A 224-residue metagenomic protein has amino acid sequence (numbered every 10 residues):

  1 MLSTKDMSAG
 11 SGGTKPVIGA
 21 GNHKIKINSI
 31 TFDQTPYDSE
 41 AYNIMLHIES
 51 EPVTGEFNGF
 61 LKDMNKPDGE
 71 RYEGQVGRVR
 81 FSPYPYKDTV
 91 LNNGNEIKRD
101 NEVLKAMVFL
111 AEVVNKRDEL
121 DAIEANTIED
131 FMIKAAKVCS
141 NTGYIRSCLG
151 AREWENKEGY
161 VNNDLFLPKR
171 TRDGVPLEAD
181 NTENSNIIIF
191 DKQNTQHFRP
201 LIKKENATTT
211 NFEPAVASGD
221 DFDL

Functional and structural regions predicted by a protein language model:
M1-L224: Short beta-rich binding modules
